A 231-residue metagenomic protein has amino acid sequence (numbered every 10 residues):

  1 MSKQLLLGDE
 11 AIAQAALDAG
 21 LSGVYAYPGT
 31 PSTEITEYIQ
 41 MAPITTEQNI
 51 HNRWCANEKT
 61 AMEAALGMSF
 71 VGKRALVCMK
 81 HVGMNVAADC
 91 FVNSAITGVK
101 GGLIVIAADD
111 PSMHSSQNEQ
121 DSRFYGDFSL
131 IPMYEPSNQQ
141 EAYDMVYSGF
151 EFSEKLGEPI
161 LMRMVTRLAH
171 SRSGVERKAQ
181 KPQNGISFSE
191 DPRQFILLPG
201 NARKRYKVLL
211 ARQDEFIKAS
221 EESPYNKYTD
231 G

Functional and structural regions predicted by a protein language model:
M1-Q139, D144-Y147, V165-L168, P182 (+1 more regions): Thiamine diphosphate
S2-D9, A19, P136-G231: Flexible, low-complexity linker and terminal segments
